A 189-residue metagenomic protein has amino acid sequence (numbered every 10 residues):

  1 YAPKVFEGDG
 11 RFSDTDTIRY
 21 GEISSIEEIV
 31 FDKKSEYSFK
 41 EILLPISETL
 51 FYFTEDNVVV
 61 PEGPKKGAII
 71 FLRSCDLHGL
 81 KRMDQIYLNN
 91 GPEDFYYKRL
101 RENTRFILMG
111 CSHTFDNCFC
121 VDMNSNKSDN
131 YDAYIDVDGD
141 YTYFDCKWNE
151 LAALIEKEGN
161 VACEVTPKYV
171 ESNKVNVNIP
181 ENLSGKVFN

Functional and structural regions predicted by a protein language model:
Y1-K186: Iron-sulfur-associated redox domains of electron-transfer enzymes in respiratory and anaerobic energy metabolism
N189: Cysteine-centered iron-sulfur cluster-binding motifs in ferredoxin-type domains/subunits of redox enzymes
